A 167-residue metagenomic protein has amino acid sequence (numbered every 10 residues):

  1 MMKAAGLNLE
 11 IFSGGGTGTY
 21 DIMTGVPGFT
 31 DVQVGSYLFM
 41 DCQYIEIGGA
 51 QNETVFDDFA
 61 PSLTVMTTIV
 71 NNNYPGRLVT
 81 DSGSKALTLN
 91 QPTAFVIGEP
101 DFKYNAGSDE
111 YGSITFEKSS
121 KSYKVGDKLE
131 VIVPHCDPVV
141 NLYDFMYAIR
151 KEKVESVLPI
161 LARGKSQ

Functional and structural regions predicted by a protein language model:
M1-Q167: Active-site anion/phosphate-binding pocket segments in diverse small-molecule metabolic enzymes
